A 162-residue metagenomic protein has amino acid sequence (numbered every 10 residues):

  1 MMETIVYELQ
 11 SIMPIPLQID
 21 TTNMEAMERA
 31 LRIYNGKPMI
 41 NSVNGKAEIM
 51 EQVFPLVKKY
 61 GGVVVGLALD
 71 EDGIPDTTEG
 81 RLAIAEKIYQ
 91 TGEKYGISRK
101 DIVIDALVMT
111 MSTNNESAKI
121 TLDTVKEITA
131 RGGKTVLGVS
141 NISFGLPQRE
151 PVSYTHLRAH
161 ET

Functional and structural regions predicted by a protein language model:
M1-I15, V108-T113: Glycine-rich, proline-tolerant flexible connector loops at the mouths of alpha/beta enzymes
M2, N23-M27, K46-L56, K119-I120: Active-site-adjacent beta->alpha loops and helix N-cap segments on the catalytic face of soluble alpha/beta enzymes
L17-I19, P38-N41, V64-L67, I102-D105 (+1 more regions): Hydrophobic faces of well-ordered beta-strands that scaffold small-molecule active sites in alpha/beta enzyme cores
A30, I104, H160: Conserved, mostly hydrophobic/aromatic
R32-P38, K58-V64, G132: Glycine-enriched alpha-helix->loop->beta-strand junction motifs that scaffold or abut catalytic
S42-A47, I74-A85, T110-L122, G145-P151: Active-site glycine- and acidic-residue-rich loops that bind and position anionic ligands or nucleotide-like cofactors
E48-M109: Conserved anion-binding
T155-T162: Conserved small/polar residues in nucleotide/adenosyl-binding loops
